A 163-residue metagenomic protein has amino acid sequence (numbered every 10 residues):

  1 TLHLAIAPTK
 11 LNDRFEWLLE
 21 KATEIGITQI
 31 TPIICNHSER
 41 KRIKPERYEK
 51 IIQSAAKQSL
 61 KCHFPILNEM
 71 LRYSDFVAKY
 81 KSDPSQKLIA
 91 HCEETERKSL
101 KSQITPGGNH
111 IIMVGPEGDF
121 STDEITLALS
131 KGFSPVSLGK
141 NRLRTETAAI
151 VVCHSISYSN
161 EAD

Functional and structural regions predicted by a protein language model:
T1-Q86: RNA substrate-binding interface of SAM-dependent RNA methyltransferases
A7, K41, E117, N141 (+1 more regions): Glycine- and other small-residue-rich loops at beta-strand/loop junctions that grip anionic moieties
E16, E20, E24, E93 (+3 more regions): Acidic-residue sensor for enzyme active/binding pockets
L19-E20, P45-R47, S102-T105, T126-A128 (+1 more regions): Short, glycine/charged-enriched secondary-structure capping and boundary segments
R72, D119, A148: Residue-level recognition of oxygen-bearing side chains
R72, T95-R97, L143: Short acidic loop-to-helix transition motifs that present clustered carboxylates
K87-T126, F133-L138: Active-site/ligand-binding-proximal alpha/beta "capping" segment
T122-D163: Structured adenosyl-cofactor binding patch, chiefly the S-adenosyl-L-methionine
